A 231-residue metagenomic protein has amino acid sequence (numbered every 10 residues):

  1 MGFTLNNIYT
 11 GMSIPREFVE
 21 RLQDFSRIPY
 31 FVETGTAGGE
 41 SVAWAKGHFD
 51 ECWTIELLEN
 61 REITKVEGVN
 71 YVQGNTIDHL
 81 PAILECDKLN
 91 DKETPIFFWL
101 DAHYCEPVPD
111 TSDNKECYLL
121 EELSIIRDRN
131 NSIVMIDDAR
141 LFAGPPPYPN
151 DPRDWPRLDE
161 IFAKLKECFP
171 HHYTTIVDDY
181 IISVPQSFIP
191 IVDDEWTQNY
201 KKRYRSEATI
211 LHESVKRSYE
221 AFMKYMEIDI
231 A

Functional and structural regions predicted by a protein language model:
M1-F97, H103-A231: A short alpha-helical cap/connector motif
